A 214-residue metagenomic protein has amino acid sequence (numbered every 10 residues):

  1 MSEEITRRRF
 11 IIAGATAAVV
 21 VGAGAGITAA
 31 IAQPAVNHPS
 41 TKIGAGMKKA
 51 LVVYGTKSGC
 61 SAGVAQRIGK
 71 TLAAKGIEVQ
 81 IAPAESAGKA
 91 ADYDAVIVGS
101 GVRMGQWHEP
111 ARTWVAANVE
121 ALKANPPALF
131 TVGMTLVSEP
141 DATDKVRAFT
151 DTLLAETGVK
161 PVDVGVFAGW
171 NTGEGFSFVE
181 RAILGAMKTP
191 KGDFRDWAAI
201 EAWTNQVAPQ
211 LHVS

Functional and structural regions predicted by a protein language model:
M1-A18: N-terminal secretory signal peptides and thylakoid transit peptides that target proteins across membranes
A25-G55, G63-V64, K70, V79-A84: C-terminal segment of N-terminal export signals and the immediately downstream linker at the start of the mature
N37, P161, G165-A182: Mobile beta-alpha loop/short-helix "lid" or hinge segments that flank ligand
T56-K57, G133: Residue-level signal for short, function-critical loop segments
V64-L72, W114, V207: Hydrophobic residues within alpha-helices that form the first helical element adjacent to the glycine-rich loop
K75: Conserved dinucleotide-binding and phosphotransfer motif residues
P83-W170: Helix-loop-strand module that forms the ligand-binding subsite of alpha/beta enzymes
T172-S214: Glycine-rich phosphate/pyrophosphate-binding loop and the adjoining helix
